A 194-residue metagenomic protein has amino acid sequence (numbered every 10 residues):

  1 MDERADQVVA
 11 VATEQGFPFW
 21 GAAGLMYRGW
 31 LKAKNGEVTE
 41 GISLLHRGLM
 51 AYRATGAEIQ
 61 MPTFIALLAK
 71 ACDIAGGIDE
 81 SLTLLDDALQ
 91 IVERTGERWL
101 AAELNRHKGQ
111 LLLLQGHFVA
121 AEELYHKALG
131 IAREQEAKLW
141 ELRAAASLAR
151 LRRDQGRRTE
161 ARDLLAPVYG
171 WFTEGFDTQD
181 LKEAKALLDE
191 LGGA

Functional and structural regions predicted by a protein language model:
M1-A194: Helix-coil-helix junctions within alpha-helical repeat/solenoid scaffolds
